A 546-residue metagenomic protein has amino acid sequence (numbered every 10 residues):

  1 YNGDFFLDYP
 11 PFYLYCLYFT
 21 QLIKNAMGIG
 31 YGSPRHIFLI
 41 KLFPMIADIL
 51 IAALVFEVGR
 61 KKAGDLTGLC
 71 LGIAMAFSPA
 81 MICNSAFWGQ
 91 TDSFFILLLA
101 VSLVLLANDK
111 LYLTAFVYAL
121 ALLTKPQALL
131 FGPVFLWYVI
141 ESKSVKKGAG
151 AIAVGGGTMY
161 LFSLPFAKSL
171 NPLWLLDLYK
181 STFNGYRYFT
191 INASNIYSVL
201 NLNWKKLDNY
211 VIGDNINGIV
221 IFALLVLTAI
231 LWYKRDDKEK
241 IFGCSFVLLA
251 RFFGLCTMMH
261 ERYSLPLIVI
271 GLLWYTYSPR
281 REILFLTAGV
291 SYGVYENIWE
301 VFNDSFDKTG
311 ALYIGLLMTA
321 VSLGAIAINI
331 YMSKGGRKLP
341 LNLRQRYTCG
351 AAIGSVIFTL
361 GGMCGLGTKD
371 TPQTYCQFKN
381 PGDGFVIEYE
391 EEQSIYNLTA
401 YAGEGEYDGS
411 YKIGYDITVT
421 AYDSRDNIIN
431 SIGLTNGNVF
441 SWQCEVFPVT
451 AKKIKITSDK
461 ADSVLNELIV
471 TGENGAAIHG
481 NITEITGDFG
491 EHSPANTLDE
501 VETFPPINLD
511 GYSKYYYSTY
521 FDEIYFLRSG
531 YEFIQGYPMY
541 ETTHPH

Functional and structural regions predicted by a protein language model:
Y1-D177, R187-Y188, L202-K206, D214-A351 (+4 more regions): Multi-pass membrane glycosyltransferase architecture that uses lipid-linked
Y1-F19, R187-I196, S493-L509, Y515-L527 (+1 more regions): Extracytoplasmic catalytic/substrate-binding loops of multi-pass membrane glycan-assembly enzymes
C83-S85, E406-G409, P538-E541: A generic structural signal for short coil/turn motifs at secondary-structure boundaries
G361-N430, N438-Y515: Aromatic, loop-rich ligand-recognition surfaces of beta-strand-rich domains
G433: S-adenosylmethionine/decaboxylated-SAM
E532-F533: Hydrophobic face of amphipathic alpha-helices that form TPR/SEL1-like repeat modules and related alpha-solenoid
